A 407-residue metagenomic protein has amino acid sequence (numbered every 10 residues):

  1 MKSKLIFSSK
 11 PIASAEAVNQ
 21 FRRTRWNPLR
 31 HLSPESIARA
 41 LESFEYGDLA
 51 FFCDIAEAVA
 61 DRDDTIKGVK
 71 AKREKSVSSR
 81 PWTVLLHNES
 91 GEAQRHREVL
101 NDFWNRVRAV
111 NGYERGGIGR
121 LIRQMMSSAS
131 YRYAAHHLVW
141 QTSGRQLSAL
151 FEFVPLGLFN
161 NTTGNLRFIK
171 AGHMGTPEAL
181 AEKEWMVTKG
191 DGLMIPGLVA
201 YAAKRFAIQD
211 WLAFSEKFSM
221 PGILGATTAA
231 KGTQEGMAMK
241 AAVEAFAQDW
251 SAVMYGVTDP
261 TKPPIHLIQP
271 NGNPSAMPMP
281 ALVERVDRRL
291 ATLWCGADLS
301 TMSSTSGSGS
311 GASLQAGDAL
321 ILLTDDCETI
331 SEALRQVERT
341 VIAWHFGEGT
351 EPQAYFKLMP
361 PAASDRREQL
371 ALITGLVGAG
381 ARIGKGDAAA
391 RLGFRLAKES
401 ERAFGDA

Functional and structural regions predicted by a protein language model:
K2-G47, H87, G91-D249, Y255-V257 (+2 more regions): Structured, contiguous alpha/beta core segments that scaffold functional sites
Y46-D48, F52-G91: A eukaryotic "domain-start" boundary segment
D48, V59-D64, R132, E235 (+3 more regions): Short, solvent-exposed helix-helix connector turns and helix-capping sites enriched in acidic/polar residues
S79, E216-I223, D259-N271, A297-L299 (+2 more regions): Short acidic (Asp/Glu) and glycine-rich catalytic loops that position anionic groups and cofactors
V84, N88, E92, P274-P278 (+4 more regions): Conserved aromatic-histidine-acidic binding/catalytic patches
R145-A149, Q234-A238, K262-Q269, A362-A371: Short, solvent-exposed polar/charged micro-motifs at secondary-structure junctions
A230-M302: Long, contiguous, structured domain-core segments that constitute the functional module of a protein
R285-L299, S303-A407: C-terminal helix-loop subdomains that flank or include functional centers
